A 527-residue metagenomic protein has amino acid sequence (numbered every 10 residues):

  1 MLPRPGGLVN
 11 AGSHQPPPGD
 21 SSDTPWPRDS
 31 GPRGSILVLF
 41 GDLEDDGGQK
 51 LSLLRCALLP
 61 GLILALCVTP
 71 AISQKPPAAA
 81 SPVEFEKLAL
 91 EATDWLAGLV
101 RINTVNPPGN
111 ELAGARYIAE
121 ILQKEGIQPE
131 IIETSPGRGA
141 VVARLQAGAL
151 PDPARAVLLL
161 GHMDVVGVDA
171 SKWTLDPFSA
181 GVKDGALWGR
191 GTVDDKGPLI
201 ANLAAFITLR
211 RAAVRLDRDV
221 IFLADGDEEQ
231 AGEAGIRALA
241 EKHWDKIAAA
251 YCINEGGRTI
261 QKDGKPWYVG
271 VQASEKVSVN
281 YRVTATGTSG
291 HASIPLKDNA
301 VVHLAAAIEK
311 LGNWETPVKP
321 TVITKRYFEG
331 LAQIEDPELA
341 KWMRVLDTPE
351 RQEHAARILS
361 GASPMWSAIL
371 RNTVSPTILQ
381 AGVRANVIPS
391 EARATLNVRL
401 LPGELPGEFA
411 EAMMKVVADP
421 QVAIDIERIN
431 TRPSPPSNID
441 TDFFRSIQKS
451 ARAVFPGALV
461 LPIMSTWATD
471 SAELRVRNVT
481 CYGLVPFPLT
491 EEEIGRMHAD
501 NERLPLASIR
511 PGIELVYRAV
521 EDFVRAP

Functional and structural regions predicted by a protein language model:
M1-L2, D29, L37: Short terminal hydrophobic/aromatic SLiMs and anchors at protein ends
H14-Q15, Q49: Low-complexity, intrinsically disordered or signal/transmembrane-proximal segments
D45-L59: Bacterial N-terminal signal peptides that target proteins for export
A57-C67: Bacterial N-terminal signal peptides
Q74-P76, G257-W267, V271-S274, S278-Y517 (+1 more regions): Metal-dependent amide/peptide-bond hydrolase catalytic core, centered on the "pita-bread" metallohydrolase fold
K75-T192, K196, L209-R218, L396: Acidic/His- and Gly-rich active-site-bordering loop/insert found across diverse amide/peptide-bond hydrolases
A186-L187, G191-G270: Acidic/histidine-rich catalytic neighborhood of metal-dependent amide-processing enzymes
